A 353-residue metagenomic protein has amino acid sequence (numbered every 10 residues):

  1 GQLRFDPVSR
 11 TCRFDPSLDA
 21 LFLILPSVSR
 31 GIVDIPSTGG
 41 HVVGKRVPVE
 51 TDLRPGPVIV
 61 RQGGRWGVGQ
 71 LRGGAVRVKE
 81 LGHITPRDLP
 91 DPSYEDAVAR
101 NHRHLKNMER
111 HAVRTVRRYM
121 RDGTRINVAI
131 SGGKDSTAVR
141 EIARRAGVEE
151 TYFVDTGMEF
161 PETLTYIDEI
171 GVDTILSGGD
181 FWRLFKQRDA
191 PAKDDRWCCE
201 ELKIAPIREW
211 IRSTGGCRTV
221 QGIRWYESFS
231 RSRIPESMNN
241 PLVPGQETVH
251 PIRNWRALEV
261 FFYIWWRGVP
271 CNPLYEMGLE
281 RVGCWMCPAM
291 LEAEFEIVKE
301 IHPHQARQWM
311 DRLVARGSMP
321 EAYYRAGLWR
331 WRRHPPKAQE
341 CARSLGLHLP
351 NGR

Functional and structural regions predicted by a protein language model:
G1-A129, T137-E150, T156-P161, E169 (+1 more regions): RNA-binding accessory domains that recognize and position tRNA/RNA substrates
G1-L18, T115, W266-R353: ATP/NTP-dependent adenylation/nucleotidyl-transfer catalytic domains that generate, transfer, or process NMP-activated
H41, D195-R196, H250-R253, N272-P273 (+1 more regions): Flexible, active-site-adjacent loop/turn segments at secondary-structure boundaries
G56-P57, G216-C217, G283-C284: Short, surface-exposed beta-edge/turn micro-motifs
V58-G63, R208-T214, Y275-L279: A general structural signal for short secondary-structure junctions and capping/turn motifs
G64, W225, A293: Flexible, active-site-proximal loop/turn residues at the rims of small-molecule/cofactor binding pockets and catalytic
Q70, V220, P288: Residues in well-ordered beta-strands of folded domains
D96-R267: ATP-dependent adenylation/nucleotidyltransferase module used to activate substrates
